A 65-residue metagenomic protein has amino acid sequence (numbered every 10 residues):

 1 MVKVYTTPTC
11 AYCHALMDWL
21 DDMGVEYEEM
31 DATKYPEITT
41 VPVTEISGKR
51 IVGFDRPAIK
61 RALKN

Functional and structural regions predicted by a protein language model:
M1, K64-N65: Short intrinsically disordered terminal tails
M1-E28: Local sequence-structure signature of Cys/Sec-based thiol-disulfide redox active-site neighborhoods
M17, D55, L63: Short, flexible helix/strand-to-coil boundary loops that buttress conserved ligand/catalytic motifs in alpha/beta
M23-T40, P57, N65: Thioredoxin-like thiol-disulfide oxidoreductase module
P42-V52: A short, hydrophobic beta-strand/beta-hairpin element that forms part of a small beta-sheet core
